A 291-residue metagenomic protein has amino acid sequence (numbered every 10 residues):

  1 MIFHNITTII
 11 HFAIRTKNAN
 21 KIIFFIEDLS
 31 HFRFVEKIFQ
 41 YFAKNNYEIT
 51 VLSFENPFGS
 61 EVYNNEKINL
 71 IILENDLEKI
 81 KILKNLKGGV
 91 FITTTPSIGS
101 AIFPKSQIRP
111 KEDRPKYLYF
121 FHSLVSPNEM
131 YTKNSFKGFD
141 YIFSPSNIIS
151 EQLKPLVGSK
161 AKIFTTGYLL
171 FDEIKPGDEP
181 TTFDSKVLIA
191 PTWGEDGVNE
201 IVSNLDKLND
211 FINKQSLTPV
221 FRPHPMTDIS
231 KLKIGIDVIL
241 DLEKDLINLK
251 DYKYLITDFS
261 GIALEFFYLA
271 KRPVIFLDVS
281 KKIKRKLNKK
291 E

Functional and structural regions predicted by a protein language model:
M1-S30: Membrane-proximal basic amphipathic "stem/tether" segments
I14-I22, D113-P115, T181-K186: A short, charged/proline- and glycine-enriched loop that marks the coil->beta-strand transition at the N-terminal
I23-K175: Active-site and donor-binding regions of nucleotide-sugar-utilizing enzymes
H31-A43, T166-K233: Conserved catalytic-core segment of nucleotide-activated headgroup transferases in glycan assembly
N75, P225-L264, Y268-L269: Donor nucleotide-activated moiety binding/catalytic core segment of transferases that use nucleotide-activated donors
G99-A101, D196, D228, A263-L264: Short glycine-rich, flexible loops that bind phosphorylated cofactors or substrates
F103-S123, L205-N209, L269-I283: A short, gly/pro- and small-residue-rich
K160, G261-E291: Catalytic binding pocket for nucleotide-activated donors in carbohydrate/polymer assembly enzymes
